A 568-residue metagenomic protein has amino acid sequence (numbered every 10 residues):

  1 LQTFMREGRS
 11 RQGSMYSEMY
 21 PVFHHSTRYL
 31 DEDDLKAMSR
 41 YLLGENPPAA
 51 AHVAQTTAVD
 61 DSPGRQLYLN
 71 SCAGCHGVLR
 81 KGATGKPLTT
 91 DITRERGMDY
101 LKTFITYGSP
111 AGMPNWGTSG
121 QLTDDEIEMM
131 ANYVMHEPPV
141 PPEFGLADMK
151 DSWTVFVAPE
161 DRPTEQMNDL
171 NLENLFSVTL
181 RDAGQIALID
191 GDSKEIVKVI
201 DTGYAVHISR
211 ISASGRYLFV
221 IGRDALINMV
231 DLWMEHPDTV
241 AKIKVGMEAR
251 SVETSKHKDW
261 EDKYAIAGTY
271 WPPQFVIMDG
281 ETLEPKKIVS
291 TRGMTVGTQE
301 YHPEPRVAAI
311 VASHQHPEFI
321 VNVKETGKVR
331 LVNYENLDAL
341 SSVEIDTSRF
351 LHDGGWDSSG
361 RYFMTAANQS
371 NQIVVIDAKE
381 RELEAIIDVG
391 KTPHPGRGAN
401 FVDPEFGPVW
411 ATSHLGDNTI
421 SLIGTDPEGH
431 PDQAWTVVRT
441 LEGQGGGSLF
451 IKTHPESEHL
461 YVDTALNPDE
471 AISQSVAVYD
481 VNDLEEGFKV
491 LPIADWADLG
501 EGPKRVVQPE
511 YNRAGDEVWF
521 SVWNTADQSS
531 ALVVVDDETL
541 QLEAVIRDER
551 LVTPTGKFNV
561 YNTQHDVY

Functional and structural regions predicted by a protein language model:
L1-H25, M38, L79-A83, L88-P139: Extracytoplasmic electron-transfer domains, predominantly the class I c-type cytochrome c fold
Q2-L35, S39-N46, I186, R330-V332 (+5 more regions): A structural feature that tracks compact, well-ordered secondary-structure segments with a strong bias toward
Y29-D33, S62, Q66, E95 (+1 more regions): Soluble non-cytosolic domains of exported or imported proteins
D34, D60, Y68-G74, L79 (+2 more regions): Short pre-active-site segment immediately N-terminal to redox-active cysteine/selenocysteine motifs in thiol-based
E45-P47, E137-P138: Helix-loop element at the rim of GNAT/NAT acetyltransferase active sites that forms part of the acceptor-substrate
N46-L67, T164: Electrostatic cytochrome c docking/interface patches
A50, W116, P141-E143: Surface-exposed patches in mature extracellular/periplasmic domains of secreted proteins
T56-V59, V78, G97, L101-T103 (+3 more regions): Predominantly soluble domains enriched in secretory-pathway, periplasmic, or organellar proteins
